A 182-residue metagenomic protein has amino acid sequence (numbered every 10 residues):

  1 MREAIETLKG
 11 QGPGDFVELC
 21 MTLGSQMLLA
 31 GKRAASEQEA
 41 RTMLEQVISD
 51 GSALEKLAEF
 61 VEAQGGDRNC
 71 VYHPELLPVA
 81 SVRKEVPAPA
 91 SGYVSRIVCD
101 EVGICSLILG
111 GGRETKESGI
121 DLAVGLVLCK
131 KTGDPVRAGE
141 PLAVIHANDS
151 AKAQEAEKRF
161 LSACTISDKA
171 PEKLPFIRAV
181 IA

Functional and structural regions predicted by a protein language model:
M1-A182: Well-ordered secondary-structure scaffolds
